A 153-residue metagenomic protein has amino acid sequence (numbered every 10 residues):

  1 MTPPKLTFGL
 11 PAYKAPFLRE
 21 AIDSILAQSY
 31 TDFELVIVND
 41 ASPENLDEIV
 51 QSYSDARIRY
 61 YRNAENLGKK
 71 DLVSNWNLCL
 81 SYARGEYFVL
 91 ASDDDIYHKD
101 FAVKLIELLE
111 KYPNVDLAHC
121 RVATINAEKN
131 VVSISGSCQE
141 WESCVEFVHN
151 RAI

Functional and structural regions predicted by a protein language model:
M1-I153: Nucleotide-sugar donor-binding/catalytic module of glycosyltransferases that assemble extracellular/cell-envelope
